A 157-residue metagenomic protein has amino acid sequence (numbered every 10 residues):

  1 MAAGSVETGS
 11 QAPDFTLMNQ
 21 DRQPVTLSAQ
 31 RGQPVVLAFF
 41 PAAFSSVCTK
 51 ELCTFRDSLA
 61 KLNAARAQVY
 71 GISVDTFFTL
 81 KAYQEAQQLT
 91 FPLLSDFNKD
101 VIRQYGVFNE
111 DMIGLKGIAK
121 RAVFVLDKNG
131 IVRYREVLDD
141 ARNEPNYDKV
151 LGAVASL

Functional and structural regions predicted by a protein language model:
M1-L157: Chalcogenol-based redox active-site neighborhoods
